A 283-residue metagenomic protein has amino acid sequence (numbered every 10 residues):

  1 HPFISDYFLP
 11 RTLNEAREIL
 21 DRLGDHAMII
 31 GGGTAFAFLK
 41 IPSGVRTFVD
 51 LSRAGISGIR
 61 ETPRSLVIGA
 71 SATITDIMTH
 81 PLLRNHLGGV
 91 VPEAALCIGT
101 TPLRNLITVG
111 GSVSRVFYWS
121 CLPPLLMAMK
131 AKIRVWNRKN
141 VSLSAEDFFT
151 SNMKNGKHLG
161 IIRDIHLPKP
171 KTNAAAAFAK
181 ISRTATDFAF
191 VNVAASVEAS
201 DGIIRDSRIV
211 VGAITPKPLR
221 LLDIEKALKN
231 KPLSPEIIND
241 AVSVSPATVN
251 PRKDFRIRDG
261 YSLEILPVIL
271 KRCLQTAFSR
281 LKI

Functional and structural regions predicted by a protein language model:
H1-I283: C-terminal structural segment of proteins
